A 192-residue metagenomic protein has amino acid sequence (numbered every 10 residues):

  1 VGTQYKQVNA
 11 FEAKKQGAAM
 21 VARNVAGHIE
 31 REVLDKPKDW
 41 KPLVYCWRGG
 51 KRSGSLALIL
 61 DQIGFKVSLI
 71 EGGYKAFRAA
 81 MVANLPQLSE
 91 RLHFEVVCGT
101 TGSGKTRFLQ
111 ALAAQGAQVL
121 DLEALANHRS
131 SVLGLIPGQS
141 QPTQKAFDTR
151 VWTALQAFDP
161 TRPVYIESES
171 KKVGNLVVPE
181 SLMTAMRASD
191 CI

Functional and structural regions predicted by a protein language model:
V1-K36: Positively charged, proline/Ser/Thr-rich regional signature most characteristic of the Rhodanese/CDC25-like
A22-I70: Catalytic cysteine-centered active loop of the rhodanese-like fold, especially the PTP/DSP P-loop
E30-E32, F77-L88: Pre-Walker A adenine-sensing motif
D35-D39, L85-L92: Phosphate-binding P-loop
G50-R52, H93-A114: Glycine-rich phosphate-binding P-loop
F65-A79, D121-A126: A short glycine-rich beta-strand->turn/loop micro-motif centered on a GG-aromatic cluster
L92, A185-D190: Short glycine-/polar-rich loops that comprise or flank the Walker A/P-loop and associated switch/sensor motifs
A114-M186: Conserved nucleotide-sensing/catalytic segment adjacent to the nucleotide-binding pocket in NTP-handling enzymes
